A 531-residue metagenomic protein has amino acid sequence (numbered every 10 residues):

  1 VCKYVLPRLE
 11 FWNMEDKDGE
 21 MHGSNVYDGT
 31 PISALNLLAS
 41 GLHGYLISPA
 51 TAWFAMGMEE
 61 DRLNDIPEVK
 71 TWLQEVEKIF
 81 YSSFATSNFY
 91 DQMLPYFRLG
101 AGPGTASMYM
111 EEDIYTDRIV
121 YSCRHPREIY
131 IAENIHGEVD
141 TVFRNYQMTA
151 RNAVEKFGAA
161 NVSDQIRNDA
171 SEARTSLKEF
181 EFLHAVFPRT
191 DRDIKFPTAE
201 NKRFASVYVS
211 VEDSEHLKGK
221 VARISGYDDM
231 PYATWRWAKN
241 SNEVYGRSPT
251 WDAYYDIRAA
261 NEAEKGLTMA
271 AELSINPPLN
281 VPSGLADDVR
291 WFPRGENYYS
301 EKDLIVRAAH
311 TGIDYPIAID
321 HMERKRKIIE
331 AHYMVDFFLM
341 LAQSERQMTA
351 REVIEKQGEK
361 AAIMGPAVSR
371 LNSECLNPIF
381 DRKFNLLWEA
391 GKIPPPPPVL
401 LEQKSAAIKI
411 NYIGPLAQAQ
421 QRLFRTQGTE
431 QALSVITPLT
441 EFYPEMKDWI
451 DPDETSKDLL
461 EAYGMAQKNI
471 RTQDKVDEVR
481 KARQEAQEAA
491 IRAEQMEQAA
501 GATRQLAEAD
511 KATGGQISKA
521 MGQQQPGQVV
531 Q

Functional and structural regions predicted by a protein language model:
V1-D28, S171-K202, N297-T311: An N-terminal domain-start capping segment
V1-S176: Extended, helix-rich architectural segments
K3, W12-M14, L273-Q531: C-terminal anchoring/interaction modules
H22-G23, T30, E60-E68, Y81 (+6 more regions): Conserved aromatic-histidine-acidic binding/catalytic patches
A34-P49, F80, F84, D91-A101 (+5 more regions): Short, Φ-rich (hydrophobic/aromatic) sequence segments
S83-D91, F180-D193, P438-F442: Charged, amphipathic alpha-helical segments
E112-F292: Structured, contiguous alpha/beta core segments that scaffold functional sites
